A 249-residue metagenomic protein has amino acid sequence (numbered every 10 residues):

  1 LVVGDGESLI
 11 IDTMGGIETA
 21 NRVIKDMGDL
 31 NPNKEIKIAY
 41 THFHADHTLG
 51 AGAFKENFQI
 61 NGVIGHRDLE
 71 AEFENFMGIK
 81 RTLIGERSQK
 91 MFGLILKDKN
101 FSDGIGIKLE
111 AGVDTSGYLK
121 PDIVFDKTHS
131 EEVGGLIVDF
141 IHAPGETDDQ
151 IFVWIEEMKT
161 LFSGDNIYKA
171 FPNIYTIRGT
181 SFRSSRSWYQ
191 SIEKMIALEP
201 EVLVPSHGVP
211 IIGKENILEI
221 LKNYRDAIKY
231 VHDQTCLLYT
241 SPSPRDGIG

Functional and structural regions predicted by a protein language model:
L1-D29, F152-I155, K159-D165: Conserved beta-strand hairpin/beta-sheet module of binuclear metal-dependent hydrolase folds, prominently
E7, E18-G65, E199: Active-site metal-binding motif and surrounding structural segment of the metallo-beta-lactamase
I11-T13, K37-H44, I64-H66, F162-G164 (+1 more regions): Active-site neighborhood of phospho(di)ester-bond hydrolases with catalytic His/Asp-centered motifs
M14, E18, K34, N166-L238: Cap/insert and terminal regions of metallo-dependent hydrolase folds
H44-D46, P144, D148, I167 (+1 more regions): Catalytic metal-binding/acid-base residues of hydrolase active sites
L69-F73, K169: Short gly/pro/ser/thr-enriched loop/turn and capping motifs at secondary-structure boundaries
E74-H142, S187-E199: Metallo-beta-lactamase
Y239-G249: Single conserved hydrophobic/aromatic residue that forms the stacking wall/gate of nucleotide- or nucleobase-binding
